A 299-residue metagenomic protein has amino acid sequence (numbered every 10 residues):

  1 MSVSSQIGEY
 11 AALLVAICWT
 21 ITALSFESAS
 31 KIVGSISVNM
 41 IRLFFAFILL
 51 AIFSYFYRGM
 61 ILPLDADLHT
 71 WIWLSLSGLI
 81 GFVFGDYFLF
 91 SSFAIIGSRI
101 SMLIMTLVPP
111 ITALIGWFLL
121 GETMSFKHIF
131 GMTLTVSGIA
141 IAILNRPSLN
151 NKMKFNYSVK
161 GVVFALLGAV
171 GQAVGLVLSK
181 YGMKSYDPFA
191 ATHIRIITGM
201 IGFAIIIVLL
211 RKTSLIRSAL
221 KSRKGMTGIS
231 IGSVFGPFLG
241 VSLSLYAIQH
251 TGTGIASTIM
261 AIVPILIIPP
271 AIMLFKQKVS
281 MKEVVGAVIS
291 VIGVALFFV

Functional and structural regions predicted by a protein language model:
M1-C18, A23-S37, I41-L76, D86-I96 (+5 more regions): Membrane-interface interhelical linkers
M1-L13, P110-V170, I272, K278-V299: Juxtamembrane helix-loop boundary signature in multi-pass membrane transporters
L14, I41-R42, I104-L107, F126-F130 (+3 more regions): Hydrophobic core positions of alpha-helical segments in small-molecule transporters and transporter systems
T20, A51, L79-V83, P110-L114 (+7 more regions): Hydrophobic/small/kink-forming positions within alpha-helical transmembrane segments of polytopic membrane proteins
I36-S37, R99, S125, F189-A190 (+2 more regions): Residues that define the loop-to-transmembrane-helix transition and helix capping in multi-pass membrane transporters
F45-L50, I104-F118, I197-G202, I259-M273 (+1 more regions): Alpha-helical transmembrane segments of compact multi-pass small-molecule transporters, enriched in specific families
S77, E122-V136, D187-G199: Alpha-helical transmembrane segments
S158-K184, F189: Selected transmembrane alpha-helices and immediately adjacent juxtamembrane segments of polytopic inner-membrane
